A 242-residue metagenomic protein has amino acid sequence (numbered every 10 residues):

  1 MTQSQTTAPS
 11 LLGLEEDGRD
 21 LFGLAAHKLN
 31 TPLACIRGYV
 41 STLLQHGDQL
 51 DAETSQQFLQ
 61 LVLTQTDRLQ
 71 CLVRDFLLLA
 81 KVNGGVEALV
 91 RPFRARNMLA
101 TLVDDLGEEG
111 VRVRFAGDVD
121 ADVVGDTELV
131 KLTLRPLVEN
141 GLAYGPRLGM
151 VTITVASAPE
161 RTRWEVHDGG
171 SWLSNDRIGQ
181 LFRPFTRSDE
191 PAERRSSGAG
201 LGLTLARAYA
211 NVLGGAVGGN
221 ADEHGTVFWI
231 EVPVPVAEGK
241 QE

Functional and structural regions predicted by a protein language model:
T64-L69: Short alpha-helical segment of the dimerization/phosphotransfer core of two-component systems
N83-R94, V124: Short flexible loop/turn segments at helix-to-beta-strand junctions within the C-terminal catalytic HATPase_c
R91, R112-D122: Conserved catalytic submotifs in the C-terminal HATPase_c
N140-L142: Short helix-loop "hinge" at the ATP-lid/N-box region of the Bergerat-fold HATPase_c
L173-F185: Short conserved segment of the HATPase_c
G214-N220: Glycine-rich ATP-binding loops of the HATPase_c
